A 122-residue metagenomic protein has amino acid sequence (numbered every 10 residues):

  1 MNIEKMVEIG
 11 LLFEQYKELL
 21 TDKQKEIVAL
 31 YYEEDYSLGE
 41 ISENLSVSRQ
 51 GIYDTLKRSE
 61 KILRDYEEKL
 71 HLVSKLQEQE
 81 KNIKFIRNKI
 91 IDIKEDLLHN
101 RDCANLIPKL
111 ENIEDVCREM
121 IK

Functional and structural regions predicted by a protein language model:
L11-L20: Short amphipathic alpha-helical boundary/capping segments
D22-E33: Short amphipathic alpha helix immediately N-terminal
I27, E40-S42, I52: Hydrophobic positions on the alpha-helical face of helix-turn-helix-like DNA-binding modules
S48: Helix-turn-helix DNA-binding motif, specifically the short coil turn and the N-cap/start of the second
T55: Residues within the DNA-recognition helix of helix-turn-helix
S59-I91: Mid-chain, well-packed structural core segment of small domains
K81-K122: Helix-turn-helix/homeodomain-like alpha-helical modules used for DNA recognition and transcription-factor dimerization
